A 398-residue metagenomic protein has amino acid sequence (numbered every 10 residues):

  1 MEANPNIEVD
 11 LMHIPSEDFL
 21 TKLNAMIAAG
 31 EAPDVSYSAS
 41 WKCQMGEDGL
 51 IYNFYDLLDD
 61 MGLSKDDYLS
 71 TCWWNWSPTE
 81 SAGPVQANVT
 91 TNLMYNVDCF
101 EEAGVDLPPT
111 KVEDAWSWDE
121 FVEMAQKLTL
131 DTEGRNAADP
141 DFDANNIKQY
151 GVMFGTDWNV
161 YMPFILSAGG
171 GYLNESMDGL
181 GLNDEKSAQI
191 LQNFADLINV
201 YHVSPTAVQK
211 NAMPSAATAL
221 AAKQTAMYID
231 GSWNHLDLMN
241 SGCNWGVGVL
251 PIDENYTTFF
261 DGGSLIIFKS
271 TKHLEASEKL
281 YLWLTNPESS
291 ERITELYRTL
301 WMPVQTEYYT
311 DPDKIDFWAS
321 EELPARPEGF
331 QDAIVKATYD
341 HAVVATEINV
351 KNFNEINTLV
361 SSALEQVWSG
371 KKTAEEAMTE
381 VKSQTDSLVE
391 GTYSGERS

Functional and structural regions predicted by a protein language model:
E2-Y68, G83, D98-G104, P108 (+2 more regions): Extracytoplasmic "Venus flytrap"/periplasmic binding protein-like
H13-K22, E113-E120, T206-A221: Short helix-initiation/N-cap motifs at beta->coil->alpha
Y37-K42, M213, D230-H235: Beta->alpha turn/N-cap motifs
S38-N92, E101, D119, A138-N146 (+4 more regions): Hinge/lid segment of periplasmic solute-binding proteins
T91-Y95, F100, I165, L265-I267: Short glycine- and hydrophobic/aromatic-rich loop-to-beta-strand nucleating segment in the catalytic cores
C99-P108, D131, V200, S270-S277: Short helix-loop capping/hinge motifs at secondary-structure junctions, enriched in acidic/polar residues
V122-Q126, S176-Q209, M239-S241, L250: Glycine-centered hinge/linker elements that transmit conformational signals in sensory and ligand-binding systems
N234-G242, E254-F260, I266-T358, E396-R397: C-terminal lobe and pocket-closing loops of periplasmic/extracytoplasmic Venus-flytrap solute-binding proteins
